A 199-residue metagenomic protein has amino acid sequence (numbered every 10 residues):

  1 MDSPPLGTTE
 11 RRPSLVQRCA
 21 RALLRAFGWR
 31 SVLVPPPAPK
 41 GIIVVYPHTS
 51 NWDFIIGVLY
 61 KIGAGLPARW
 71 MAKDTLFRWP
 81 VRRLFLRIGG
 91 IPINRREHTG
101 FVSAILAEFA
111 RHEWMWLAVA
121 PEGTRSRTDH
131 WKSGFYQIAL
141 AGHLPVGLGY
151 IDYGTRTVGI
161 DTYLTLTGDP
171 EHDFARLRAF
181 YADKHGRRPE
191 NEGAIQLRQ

Functional and structural regions predicted by a protein language model:
D2-R11, L24-D183, R187-R188, I195-Q199: Soluble catalytic domains of membrane acyltransferases
